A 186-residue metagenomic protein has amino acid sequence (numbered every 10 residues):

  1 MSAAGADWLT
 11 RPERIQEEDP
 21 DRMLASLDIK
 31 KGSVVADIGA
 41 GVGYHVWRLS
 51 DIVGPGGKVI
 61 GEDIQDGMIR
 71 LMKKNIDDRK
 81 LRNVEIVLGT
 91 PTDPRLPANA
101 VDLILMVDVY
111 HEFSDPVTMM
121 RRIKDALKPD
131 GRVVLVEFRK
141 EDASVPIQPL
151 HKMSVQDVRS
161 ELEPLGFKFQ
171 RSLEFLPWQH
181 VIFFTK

Functional and structural regions predicted by a protein language model:
M1-A36: Class I SAM-dependent transferase core
K31, P55-G57, L127-V133: Short glycine-dipeptide loop
V35, I104-L105: Hydrophobic beta-strand segment of the Class I
A36-P94: Class I SAM-dependent methyltransferase SAM/SAH-binding core
D51, V117-R132: A short glycine-rich, Lys/Arg-flanked "PGG" loop and its adjoining helix->strand segment in the class I
I69, R132-R159: Conserved class I S-adenosyl-L-methionine
T92-L103: A short acidic, Gly/Pro-enriched loop at the edge of an enzyme's catalytic core that lines a small-molecule cofactor
L165, Q170-K186: Core SAM-dependent methyltransferase catalytic element
